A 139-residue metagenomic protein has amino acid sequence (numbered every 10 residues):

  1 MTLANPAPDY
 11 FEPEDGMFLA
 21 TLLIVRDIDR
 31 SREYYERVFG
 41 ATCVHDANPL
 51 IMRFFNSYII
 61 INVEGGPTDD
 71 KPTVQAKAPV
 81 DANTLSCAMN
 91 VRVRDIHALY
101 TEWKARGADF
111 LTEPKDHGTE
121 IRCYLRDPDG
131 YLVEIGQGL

Functional and structural regions predicted by a protein language model:
M1-L19, T42-V91, Y100-R126, Q137-L139: Vicinal oxygen chelate
A20, I24, R30, E36-C43 (+1 more regions): N-terminal first-folded block
V25, N90-V93: A short, basic/aromatic alpha-helical/loop segment that forms part of the nucleotidyl-sugar donor-binding site
R30, I96-Y100: Short, conserved charged micro-motifs
S31-E36, W103, G130: Conserved active-site tyrosine of GNAT-family acetyltransferases
